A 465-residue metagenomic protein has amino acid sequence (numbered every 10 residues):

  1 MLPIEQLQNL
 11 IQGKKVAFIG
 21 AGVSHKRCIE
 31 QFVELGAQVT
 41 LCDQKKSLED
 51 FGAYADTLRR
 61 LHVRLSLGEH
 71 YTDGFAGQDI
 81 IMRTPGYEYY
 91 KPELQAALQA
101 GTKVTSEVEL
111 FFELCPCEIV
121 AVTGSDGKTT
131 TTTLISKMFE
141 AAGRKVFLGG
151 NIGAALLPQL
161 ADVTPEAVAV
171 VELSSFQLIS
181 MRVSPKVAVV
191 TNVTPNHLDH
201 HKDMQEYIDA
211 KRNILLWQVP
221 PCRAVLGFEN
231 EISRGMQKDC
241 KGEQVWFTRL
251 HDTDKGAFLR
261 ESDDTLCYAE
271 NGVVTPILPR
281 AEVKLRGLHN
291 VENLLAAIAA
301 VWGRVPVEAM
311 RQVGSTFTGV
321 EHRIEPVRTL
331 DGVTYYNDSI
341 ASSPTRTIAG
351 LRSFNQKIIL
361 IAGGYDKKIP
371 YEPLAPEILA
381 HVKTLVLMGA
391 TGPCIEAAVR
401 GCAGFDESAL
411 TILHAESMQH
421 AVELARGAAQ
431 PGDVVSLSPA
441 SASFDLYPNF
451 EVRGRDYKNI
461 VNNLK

Functional and structural regions predicted by a protein language model:
M1-S106, L110: N-terminal leader/targeting and accessory segments in enzymes
P3-K15, H25-L35, K145, P279-T384: Nucleotide phosphate-binding/pyrophosphate-handling subdomain across enzymes that bind or process nucleotide phosphates
F32, I81, V122, N151 (+11 more regions): Residue-level signal for inorganic ion chemistry
Q38-K46, V225-F228, I361-A362, H381-A390: Short internal beta-strands
V39-D43, L148, V170, W246 (+1 more regions): Short beta-strand "acidic-cap" motif of Rossmann-like dinucleotide-binding folds
T40, G68-E69, T105-E109, K241-E261 (+4 more regions): Beta-strand->loop->alpha-helix junctions that form or flank phosphate-binding loops in nucleotide-handling enzymes
A55-R59, L374-G432: C-terminal helical cap/extension that packs against the catalytic core of soluble nucleotide-cofactor enzymes
T72-A76, P85-F228, I232-G242, G427 (+1 more regions): Phosphate-binding loop of NTP-binding sites
